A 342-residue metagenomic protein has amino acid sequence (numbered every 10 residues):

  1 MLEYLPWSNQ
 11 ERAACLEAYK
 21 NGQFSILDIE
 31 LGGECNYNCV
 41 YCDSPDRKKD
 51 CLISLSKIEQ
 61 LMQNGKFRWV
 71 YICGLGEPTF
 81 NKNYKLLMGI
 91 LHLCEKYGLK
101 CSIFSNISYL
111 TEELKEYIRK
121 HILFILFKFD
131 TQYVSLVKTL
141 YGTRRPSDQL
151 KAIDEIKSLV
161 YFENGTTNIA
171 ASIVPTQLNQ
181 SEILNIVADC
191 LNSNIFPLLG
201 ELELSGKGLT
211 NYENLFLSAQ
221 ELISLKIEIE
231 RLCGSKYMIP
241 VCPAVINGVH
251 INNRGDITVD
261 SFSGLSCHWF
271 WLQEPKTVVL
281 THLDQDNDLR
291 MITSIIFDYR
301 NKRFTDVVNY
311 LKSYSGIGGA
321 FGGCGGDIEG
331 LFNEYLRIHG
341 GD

Functional and structural regions predicted by a protein language model:
L2-F124: Conserved alpha-helical substructure of the radical SAM core
L2-Q23, G264-D342: Flexible mid-to-C-terminal extensions adjoining Fe-S/redox cofactors in radical SAM and related proteins
I29, G33-N36, K236, S261 (+1 more regions): Processing junctions and N-termini across compartments
C35, C39-C42, C242, D260 (+2 more regions): Short cysteine clusters
C39, D43-D46, N194, I246 (+2 more regions): Extracellular/secretory pathway and lumenal proteins
C42, D46-D50, V249, E274 (+1 more regions): Cys/His-rich zinc-coordinating "finger/knuckle" motifs
P45-D46, C73-G76, T131-Y133, E201-E203 (+1 more regions): Short, histidine-centered active-site or binding-site loop motifs used for metal coordination, general acid-base
C51, H121-Q273, T277-D284, Y299: Radical SAM enzyme [4Fe-4S]-AdoMet core and its adjacent flexible, acidic and glycine-rich loops/tails across
